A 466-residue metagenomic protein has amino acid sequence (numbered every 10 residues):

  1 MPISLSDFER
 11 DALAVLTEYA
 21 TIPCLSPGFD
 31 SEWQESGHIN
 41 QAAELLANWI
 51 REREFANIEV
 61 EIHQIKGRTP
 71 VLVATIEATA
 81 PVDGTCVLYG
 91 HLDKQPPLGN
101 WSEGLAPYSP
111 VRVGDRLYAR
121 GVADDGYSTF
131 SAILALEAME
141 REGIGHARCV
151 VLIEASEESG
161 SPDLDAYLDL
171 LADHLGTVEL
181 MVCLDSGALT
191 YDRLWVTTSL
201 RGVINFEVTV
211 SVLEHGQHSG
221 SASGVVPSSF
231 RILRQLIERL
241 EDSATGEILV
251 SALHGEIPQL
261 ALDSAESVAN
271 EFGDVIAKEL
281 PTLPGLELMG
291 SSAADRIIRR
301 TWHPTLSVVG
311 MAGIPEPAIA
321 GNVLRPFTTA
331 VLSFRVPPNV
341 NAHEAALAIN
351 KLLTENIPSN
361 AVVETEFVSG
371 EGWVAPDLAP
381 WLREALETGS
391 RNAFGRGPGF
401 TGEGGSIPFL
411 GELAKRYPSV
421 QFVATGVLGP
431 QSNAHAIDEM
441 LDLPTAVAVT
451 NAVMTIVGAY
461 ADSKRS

Functional and structural regions predicted by a protein language model:
P2-N100, F327, V331, E344: N-terminal helical capping/dimerization or prosegment-like subdomains of hydrolases acting on amide or phosphate bonds
T21, R51-E52, R141, A172-D173 (+7 more regions): Generic secondary-structure signature for well-ordered alpha-helical cores
A43, P81, T190-Y191, I248-F327 (+3 more regions): An extended, acidic, His-containing surface patch that forms the Zn2+-binding/catalytic region of metallohydrolases
H63-K66, G121-D125, F400-G405: Active-site nucleophile and cofactor-binding loops and adjacent substrate-binding regions of central metabolic enzymes
D83-I153, N433: Active-site metal-coordination/substrate-binding segment of hydrolases, especially metallo-dependent peptidases
V122-M289, I297-P304, R416, D438-V449: Fold-level recognition of mixed alpha/beta catalytic cores in primary-metabolism enzymes, strongest
A123, E214-G216, R335-A342, E371: A generic structural motif
